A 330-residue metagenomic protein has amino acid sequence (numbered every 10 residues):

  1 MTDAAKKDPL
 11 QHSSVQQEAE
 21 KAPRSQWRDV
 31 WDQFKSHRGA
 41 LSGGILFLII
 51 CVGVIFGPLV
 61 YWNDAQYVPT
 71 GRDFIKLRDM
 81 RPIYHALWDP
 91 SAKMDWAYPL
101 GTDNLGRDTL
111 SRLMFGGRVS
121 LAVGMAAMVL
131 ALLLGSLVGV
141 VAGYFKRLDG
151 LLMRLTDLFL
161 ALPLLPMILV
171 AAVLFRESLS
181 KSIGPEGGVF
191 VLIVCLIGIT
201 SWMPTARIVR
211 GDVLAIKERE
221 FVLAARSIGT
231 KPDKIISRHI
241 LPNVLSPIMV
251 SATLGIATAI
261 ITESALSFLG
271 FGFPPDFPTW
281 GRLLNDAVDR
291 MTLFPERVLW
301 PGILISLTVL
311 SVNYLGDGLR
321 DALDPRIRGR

Functional and structural regions predicted by a protein language model:
M1-S136, R147, I236, A259-I260 (+3 more regions): Gly/Trp-centered helix-boundary motif
P99, L130-Y144, L151-L214, R219 (+1 more regions): Generic hydrophobic transmembrane alpha-helix motif, especially the helices
R107-A122, A126, K146-M153, A206 (+2 more regions): Amphipathic cytosolic juxtamembrane alpha-helices at the membrane-cytosol interface of multi-pass membrane transporters
G135, G139, G229, P242-V244 (+1 more regions): Conserved G/P- and acidic residue-centered "switch" motifs that form tight phosphate/ATP-binding loops in soluble
Y144-F145, G187, T253, F268 (+1 more regions): Helix-loop interface residues and adjacent transmembrane-helix termini in multi-pass membrane transporters, primarily
P166-V170, L174, V194, I248-R282: Non-cytoplasmic
G198, W202, A206, G255 (+2 more regions): Alpha-helical transmembrane segments
